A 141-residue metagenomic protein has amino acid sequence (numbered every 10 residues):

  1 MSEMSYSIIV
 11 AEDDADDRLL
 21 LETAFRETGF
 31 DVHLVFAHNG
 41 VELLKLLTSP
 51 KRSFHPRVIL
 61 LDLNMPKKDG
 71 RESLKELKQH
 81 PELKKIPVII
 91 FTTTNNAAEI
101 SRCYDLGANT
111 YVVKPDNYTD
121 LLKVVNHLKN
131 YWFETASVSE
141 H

Functional and structural regions predicted by a protein language model:
S5-D16, L21-F25, I59: Conserved acidic segment of CheY-like receiver
E12-D13, F91-N95, P115: Conserved active-site segment of CheY-like receiver
F36-V58, L122: Acidic, metal-coordinating helix/loop segments flanking the phosphotransfer/catalytic sites of two-component signaling
E42, D116-H127, T135-E140: C-terminal output helix
L61-D62, T92: Active-site residues of response regulator receiver
M65: Receiver (REC) domain active-site loop signature in two-component systems and cognate sites in sensor histidine kinases
N109: Short, glycine/charged-rich "phosphate-handling" switch motifs in NTP-dependent and phosphotransfer domains
